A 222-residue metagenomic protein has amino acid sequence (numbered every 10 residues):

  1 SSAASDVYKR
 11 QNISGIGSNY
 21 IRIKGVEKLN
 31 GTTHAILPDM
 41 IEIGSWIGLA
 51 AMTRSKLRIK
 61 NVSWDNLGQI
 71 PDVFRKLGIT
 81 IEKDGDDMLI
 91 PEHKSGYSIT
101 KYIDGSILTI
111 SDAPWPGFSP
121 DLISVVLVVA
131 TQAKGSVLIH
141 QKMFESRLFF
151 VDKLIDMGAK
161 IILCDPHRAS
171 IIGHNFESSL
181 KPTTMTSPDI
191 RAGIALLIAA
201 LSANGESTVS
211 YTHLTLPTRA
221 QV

Functional and structural regions predicted by a protein language model:
S1-Y8, T215-T218: Short, small-residue-biased leader/transition segments that mark boundaries at the very start of proteins
Q11-P38, A51-M52, D72-P114, M157-P188 (+1 more regions): Self-splicing inteins and homing endonuclease
T33-A35, K56-W64, D112-G117, I139-Q141 (+2 more regions): Short, recurring structural edge motifs at helix starts
I36-I47, T109, P114-V126, T183-L197: Glycine-rich and small/hydrophobic secondary-structure elements
G117-I171: C-terminal structural cap/anchor segments
D152, P166, F176-L214, R219: Internal helix-turn-beta structural module
